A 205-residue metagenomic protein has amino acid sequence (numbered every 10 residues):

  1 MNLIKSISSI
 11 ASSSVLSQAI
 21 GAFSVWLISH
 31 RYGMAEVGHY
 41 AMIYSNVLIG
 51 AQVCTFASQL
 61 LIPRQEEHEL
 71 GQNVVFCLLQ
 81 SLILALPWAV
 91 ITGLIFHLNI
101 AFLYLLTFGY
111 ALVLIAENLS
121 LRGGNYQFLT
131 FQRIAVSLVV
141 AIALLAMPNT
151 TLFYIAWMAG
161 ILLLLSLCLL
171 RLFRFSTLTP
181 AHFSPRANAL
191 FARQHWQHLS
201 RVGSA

Functional and structural regions predicted by a protein language model:
N2-F56, W196-A205: Signature of the first transmembrane helix
S6-G21, A135-V136, A156-A205: Transmembrane helical elements of multi-pass membrane transporters/channels
I7-V15, V75, L119-L145: Alpha-helical transmembrane segments of multi-pass membrane transporters/permeases
I10, V37-G38, N73-V74, L103 (+2 more regions): Alpha-helical transmembrane segments and their helix-entry boundary regions
Q18-W26, L84-T92, F131-L152, L163-L167: Alpha-helical transmembrane segments of multi-pass membrane transporters and transport-associated inner-membrane enzymes
S29-E36, N46-Q80, R122-G124: Transmembrane-helix boundary and interhelical linker motifs in polytopic inner-membrane proteins
Y44, L78-G109, F153-F173: Short alpha-helical transmembrane segments in multi-pass integral membrane proteins
L60-Q65, L105, G109-F131: Membrane-interface junctions at transmembrane-helix termini in multi-pass inner-membrane proteins
